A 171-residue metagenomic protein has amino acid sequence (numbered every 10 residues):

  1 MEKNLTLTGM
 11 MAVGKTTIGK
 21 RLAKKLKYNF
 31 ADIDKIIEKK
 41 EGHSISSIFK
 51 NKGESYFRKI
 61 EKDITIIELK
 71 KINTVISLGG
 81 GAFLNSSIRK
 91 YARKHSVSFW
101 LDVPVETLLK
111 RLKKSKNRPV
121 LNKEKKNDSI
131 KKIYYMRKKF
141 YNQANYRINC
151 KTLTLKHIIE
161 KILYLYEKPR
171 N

Functional and structural regions predicted by a protein language model:
M1-E2, R21, K25, K71 (+1 more regions): NTP-dependent small-molecule kinase module
L7: Hydrophobic anchor at the beta1->P-loop junction of P-loop NTPases
A12: Walker A (P-loop) phosphate-binding loop of P-loop NTPases
T16: Walker A/P-loop
I33-R93, R118-P119, N127, K138-F140: ATP-dependent small-molecule kinase phosphotransfer cores that center on conserved nucleotide phosphate-binding segments
G80-F83, P104-E106, L153: Short glycine-rich anion-binding loops that position phosphate/pyrophosphate groups of nucleotides and phosphorylated
H95-K139: A glycine- and Lys/Arg-enriched "phosphate-lid" helix/loop adjacent to the NTP-binding pocket of small-molecule kinases
